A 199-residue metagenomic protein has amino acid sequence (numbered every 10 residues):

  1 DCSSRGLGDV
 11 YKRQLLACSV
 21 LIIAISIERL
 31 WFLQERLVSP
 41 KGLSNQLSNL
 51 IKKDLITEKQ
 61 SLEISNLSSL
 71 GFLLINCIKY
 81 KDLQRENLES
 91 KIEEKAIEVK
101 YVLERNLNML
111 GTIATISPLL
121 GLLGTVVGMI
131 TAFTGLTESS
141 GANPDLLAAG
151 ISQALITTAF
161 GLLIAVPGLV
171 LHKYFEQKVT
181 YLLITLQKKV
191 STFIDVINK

Functional and structural regions predicted by a protein language model:
D1-L7, Y11: Single conserved hydrophobic/aromatic residue that forms the stacking wall/gate of nucleotide- or nucleobase-binding
D9, I23, E58-K59, L74 (+3 more regions): Residue-level signature of catalytic and energy-coupling elements of molecular machines, predominantly ATP/GTP-dependent
D9-N49: Transmembrane alpha-helix/interfacial motif
Q14-I27, I113, L120-L123, F160-I164: Lipid-exposed faces of alpha-helical membrane segments in multi-pass integral membrane proteins
V38-L123, V127-G141, L171-K199: Predominantly long cytosolic amphipathic alpha-helical stalk/bundle segments
G135-Q153: Glycine-rich helix-loop "coupling/hinge" segments at transmembrane-helix boundaries in multipass transporters
Q153-V170: Hydrophobic alpha-helical transmembrane segments of polytopic membrane proteins
